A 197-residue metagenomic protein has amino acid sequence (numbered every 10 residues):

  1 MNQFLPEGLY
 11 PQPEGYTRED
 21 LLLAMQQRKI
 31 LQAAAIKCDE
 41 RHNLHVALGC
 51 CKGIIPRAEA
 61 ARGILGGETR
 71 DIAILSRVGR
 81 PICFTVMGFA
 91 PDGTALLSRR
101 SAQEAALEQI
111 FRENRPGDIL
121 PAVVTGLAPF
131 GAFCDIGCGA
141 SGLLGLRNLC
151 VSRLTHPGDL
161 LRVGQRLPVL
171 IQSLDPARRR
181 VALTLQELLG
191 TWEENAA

Functional and structural regions predicted by a protein language model:
M1-A197: Single-stranded RNA-binding regions, centering on S1/OB-family and related RNA-binding modules
